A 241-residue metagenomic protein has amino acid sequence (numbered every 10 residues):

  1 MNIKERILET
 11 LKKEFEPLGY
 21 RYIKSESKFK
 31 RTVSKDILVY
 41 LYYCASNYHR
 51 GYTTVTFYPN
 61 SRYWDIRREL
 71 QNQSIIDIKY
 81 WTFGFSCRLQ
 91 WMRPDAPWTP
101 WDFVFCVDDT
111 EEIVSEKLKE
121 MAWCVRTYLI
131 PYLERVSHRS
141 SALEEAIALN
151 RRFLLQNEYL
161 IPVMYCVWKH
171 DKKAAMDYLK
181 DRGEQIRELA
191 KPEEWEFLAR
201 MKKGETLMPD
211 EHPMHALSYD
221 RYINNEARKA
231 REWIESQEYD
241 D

Functional and structural regions predicted by a protein language model:
M1-K24: Amphipathic alpha-helical segments
N2-T10, K30-D241: Intrinsically disordered, low-complexity regulatory regions enriched in serine/threonine/proline and acidic residues
Y22-T32: Generic recognition of long tandem-repeat/solenoid scaffolds
